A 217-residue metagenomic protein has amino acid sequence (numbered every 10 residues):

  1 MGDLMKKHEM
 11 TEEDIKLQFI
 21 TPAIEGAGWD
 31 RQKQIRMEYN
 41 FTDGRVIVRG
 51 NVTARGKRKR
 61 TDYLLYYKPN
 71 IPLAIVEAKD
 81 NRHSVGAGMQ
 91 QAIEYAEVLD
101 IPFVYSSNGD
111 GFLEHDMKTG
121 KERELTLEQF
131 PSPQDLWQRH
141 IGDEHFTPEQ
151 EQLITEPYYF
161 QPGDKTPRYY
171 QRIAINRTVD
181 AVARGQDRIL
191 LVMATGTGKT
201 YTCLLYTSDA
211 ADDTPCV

Functional and structural regions predicted by a protein language model:
G2-S208: ATP-dependent helicase/translocase motor core
Y206-V217: Single conserved hydrophobic/aromatic residue that forms the stacking wall/gate of nucleotide- or nucleobase-binding
